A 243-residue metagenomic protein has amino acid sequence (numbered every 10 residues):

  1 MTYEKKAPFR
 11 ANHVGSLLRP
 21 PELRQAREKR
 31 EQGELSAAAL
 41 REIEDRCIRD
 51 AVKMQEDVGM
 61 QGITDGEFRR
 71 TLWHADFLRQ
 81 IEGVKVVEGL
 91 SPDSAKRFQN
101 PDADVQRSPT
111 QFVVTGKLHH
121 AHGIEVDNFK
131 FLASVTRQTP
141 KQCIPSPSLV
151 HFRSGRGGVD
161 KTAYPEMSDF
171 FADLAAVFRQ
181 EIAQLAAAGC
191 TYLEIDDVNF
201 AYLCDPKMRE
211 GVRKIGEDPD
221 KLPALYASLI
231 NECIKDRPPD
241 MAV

Functional and structural regions predicted by a protein language model:
M1-V243: Domain-level signal for soluble alpha/beta catalytic cores
